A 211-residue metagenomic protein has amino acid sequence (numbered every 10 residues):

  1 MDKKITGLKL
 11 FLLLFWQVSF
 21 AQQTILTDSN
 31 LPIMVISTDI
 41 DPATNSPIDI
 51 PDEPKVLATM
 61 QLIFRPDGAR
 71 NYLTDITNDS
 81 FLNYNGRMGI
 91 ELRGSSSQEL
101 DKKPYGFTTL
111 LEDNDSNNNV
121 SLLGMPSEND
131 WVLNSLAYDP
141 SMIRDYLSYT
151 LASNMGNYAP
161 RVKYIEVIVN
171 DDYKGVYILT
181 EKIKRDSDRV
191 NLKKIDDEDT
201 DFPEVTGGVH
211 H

Functional and structural regions predicted by a protein language model:
M1-Q23: Bacterial Sec-dependent N-terminal signal peptides
Q22-H211: Phosphate/dinucleotide-binding and metal-coordinating scaffold of catalytic cores in nucleotide-dependent enzymes
